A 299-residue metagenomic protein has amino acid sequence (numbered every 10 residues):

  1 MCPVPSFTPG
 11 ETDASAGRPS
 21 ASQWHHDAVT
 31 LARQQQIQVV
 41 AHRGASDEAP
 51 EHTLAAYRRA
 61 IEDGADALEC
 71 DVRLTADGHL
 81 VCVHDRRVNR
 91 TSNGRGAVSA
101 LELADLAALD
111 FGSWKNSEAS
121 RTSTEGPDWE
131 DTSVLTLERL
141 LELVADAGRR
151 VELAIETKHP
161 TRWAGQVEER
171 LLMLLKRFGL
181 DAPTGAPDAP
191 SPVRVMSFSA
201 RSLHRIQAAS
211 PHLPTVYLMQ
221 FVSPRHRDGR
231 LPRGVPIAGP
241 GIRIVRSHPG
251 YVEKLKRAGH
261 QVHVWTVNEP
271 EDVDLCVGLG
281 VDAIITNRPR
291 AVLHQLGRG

Functional and structural regions predicted by a protein language model:
P3-G299: Phosphate-group recognition and catalysis centered on beta-loop-alpha active-site segments
